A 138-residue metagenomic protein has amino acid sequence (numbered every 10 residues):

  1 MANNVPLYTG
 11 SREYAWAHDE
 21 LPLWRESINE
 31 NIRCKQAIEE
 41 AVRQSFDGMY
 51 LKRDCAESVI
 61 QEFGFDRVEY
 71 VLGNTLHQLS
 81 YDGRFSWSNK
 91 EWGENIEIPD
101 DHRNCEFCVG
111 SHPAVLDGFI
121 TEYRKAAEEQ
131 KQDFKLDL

Functional and structural regions predicted by a protein language model:
M1-W16: Extreme N-terminal leader/activation tails
N3, L116, A127: Single-stranded nucleic acid-binding surfaces, predominantly the OB-fold ssDNA-binding core
R12-H18, N29-Q36, R43-E122: Acidic, low-complexity, intrinsically disordered interaction modules
L23-W24: Intrinsically disordered, low-complexity N-terminal regulatory tracts enriched in Ser/Thr and Pro
E128-L138: Non-Sec secretion/translocation targeting segments of pathogen effectors
